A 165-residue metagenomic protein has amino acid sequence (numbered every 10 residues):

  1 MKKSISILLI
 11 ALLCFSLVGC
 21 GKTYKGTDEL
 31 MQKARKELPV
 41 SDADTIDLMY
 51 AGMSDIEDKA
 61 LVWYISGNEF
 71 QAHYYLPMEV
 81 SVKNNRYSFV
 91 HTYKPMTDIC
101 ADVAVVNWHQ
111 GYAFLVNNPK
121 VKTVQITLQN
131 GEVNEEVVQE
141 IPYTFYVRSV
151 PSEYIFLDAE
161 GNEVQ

Functional and structural regions predicted by a protein language model:
M1-S4: Positively charged n-region of N-terminal signal peptides that target proteins for export
S16-G19: C-terminal motif of bacterial Sec signal peptides marking the signal peptidase cleavage site
K22-M49, N117-K122: Short, non-transmembrane alpha-helical segments in secretory-pathway proteins
D44-S81: Exposed beta-strand-loop-beta-strand "reactive/processing" segments of non-cytosolic proteins
G67-L76, T97-C100, K122-V124, F156 (+1 more regions): Short, surface-exposed beta-strand/loop "edge" segments at domain boundaries and coil↔beta transitions
E79-F89, Q125-L128: Surface-exposed loop/turn elements that mediate protein-protein interactions on large endomembrane-trafficking
N85-A113: Extracellular ectodomain segments of secreted/surface proteins
T123-Q165: Ser/Thr-rich low-complexity repeats and stalk/linker segments
